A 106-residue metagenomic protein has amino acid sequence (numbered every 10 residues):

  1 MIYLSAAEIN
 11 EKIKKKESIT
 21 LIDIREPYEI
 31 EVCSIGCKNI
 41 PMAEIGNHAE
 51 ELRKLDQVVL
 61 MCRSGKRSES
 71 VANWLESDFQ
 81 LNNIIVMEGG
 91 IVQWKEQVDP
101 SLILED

Functional and structural regions predicted by a protein language model:
M1-I19, I24-Q57, R67-D106: Rhodanese-like catalytic fold shared by cysteine-dependent sulfurtransferases and DSP/PTP-type phosphatases
M61: Short, surface-exposed ligand- or partner-binding patches at beta-edge/loop junctions that are enriched in aromatics
